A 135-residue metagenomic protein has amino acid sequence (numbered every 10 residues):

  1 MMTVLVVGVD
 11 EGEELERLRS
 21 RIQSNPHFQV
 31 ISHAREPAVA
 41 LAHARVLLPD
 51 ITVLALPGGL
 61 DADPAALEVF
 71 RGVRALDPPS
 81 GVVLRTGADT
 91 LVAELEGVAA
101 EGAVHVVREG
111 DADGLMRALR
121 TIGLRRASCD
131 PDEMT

Functional and structural regions predicted by a protein language model:
M1-E14, L18-I22, T52: Conserved acidic segment of CheY-like receiver
G12, R35-V39, D113: Acidic phosphotransfer microenvironment of two-component signaling modules
H27-R35: Short hydrophobic/Thr-rich beta-strand motif most characteristic of the beta2 strand and flanking loop of CheY-like
P37-A40, T52-V73: Conserved phosphotransfer microenvironments
H43-V46, A118: CheY-like receiver
R45-L47, G72-P79: Conserved phosphotransfer cores of two-component systems
P64-E68, L84-R108, R117: Alpha4 helix (beta4-alpha4-beta5 surface) of REC/receiver domains from two-component response regulators
G110-R120, D132: C-terminal output helix
